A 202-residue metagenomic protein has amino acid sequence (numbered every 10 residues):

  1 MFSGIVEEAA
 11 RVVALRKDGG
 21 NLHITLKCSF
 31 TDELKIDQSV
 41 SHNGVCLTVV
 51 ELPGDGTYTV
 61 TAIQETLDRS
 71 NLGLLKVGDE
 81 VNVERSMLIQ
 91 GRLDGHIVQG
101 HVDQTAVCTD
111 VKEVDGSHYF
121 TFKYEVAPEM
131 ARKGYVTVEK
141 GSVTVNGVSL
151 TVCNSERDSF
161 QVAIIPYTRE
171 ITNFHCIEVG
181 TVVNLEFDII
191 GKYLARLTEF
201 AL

Functional and structural regions predicted by a protein language model:
M1-L202: Conserved loop->alpha-helix
